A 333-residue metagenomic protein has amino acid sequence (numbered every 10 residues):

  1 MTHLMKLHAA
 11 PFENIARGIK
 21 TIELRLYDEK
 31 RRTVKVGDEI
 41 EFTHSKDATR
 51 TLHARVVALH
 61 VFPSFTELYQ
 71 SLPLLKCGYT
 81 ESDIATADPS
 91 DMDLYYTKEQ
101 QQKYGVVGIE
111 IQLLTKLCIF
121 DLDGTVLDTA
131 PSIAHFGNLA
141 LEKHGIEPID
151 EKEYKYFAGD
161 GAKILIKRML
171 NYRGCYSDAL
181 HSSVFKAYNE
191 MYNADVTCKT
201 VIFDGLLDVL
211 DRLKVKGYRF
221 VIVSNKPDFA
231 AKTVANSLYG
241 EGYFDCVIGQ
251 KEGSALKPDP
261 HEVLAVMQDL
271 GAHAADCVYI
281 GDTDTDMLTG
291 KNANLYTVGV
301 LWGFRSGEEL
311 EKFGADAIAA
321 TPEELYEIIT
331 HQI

Functional and structural regions predicted by a protein language model:
M1-V36: Compositionally biased, charged N-terminal/linker segments
T51-L59: Short beta-strand-centered aromatic/proline hotspots
L59-F65: Short, conserved beta-turn/loop elements at beta-strand boundaries and strand-helix junctions
L68-L114: Contiguous surface segments at macromolecular interaction interfaces
T115-Y156: Active-site neighborhood of HAD-like aspartate-dependent phosphohydrolases
E142-H144, L165-R173, K199, L207 (+4 more regions): Substrate-recognition/cap helix-loop segment adjacent to the acidic, metal-dependent catalytic center of Asp-based
G159-A194, R212: A metal-dependent, Asp-based hydrolase signature
V278-A317: Acidic, Mg2+-coordinating phosphoryl-transfer loop and its flanking beta/alpha structural elements, shared across
